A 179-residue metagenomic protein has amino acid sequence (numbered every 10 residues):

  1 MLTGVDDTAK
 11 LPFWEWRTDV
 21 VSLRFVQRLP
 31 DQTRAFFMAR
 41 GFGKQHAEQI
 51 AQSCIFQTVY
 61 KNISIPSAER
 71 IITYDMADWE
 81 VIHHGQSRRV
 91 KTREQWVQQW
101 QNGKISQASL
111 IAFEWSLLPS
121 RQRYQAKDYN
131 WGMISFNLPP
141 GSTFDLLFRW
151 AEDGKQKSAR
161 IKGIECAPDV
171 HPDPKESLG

Functional and structural regions predicted by a protein language model:
M1-G179: Conserved functional micro-motifs across diverse proteins
